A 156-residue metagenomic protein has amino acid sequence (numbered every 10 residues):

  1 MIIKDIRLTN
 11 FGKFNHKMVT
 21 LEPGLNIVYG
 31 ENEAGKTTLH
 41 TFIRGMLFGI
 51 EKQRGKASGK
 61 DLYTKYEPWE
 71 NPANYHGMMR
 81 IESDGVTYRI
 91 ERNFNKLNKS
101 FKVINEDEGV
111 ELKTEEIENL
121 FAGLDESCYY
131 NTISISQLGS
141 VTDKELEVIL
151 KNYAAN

Functional and structural regions predicted by a protein language model:
M1-D107: Extreme N-terminal "head/tail" segments of very large remodeling/mechanoenzyme assemblies
N26, T87-N156: Extended, charged alpha-helical "arm/stalk" segments used for dimerization and assembly in large NTPase-driven machines
